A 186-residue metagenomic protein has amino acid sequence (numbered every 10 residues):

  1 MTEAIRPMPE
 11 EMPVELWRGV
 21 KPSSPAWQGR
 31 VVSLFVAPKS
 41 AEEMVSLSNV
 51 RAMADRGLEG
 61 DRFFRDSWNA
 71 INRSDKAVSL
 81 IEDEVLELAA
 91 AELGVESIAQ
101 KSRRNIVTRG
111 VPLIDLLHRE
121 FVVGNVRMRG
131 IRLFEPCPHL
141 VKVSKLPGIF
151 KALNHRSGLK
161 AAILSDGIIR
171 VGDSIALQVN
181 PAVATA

Functional and structural regions predicted by a protein language model:
M1-A186: Metal-cofactor-dependent catalytic cores
